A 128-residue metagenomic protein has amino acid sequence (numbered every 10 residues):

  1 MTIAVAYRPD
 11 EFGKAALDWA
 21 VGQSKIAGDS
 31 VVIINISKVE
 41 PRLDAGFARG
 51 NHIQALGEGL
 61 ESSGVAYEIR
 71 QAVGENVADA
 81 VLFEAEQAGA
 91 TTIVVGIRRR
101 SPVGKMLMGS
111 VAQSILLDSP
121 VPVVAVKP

Functional and structural regions predicted by a protein language model:
M1, T91, P120: Conserved acidic residues
M1-V65: Small/aliphatic-rich secondary-structure junction motif
A27, S63, V111, S119-P120: Short, structured coil segments at secondary-structure junctions
I34, E68-A72, V124: General small-molecule cofactor/ligand-binding pocket signal
N35-I36, T92, G96-R98, K127-P128: Short secondary-structure boundary segments
L60, Y67-E68, E84, I97 (+3 more regions): Acidic/histidine-enriched, beta-strand-rich ligand/metal-binding domains
S62-I93: Structural beta-alpha unit
V95-D118: Glycine-rich, Arg-bearing micro-motifs that act as flexible, cationic patches
